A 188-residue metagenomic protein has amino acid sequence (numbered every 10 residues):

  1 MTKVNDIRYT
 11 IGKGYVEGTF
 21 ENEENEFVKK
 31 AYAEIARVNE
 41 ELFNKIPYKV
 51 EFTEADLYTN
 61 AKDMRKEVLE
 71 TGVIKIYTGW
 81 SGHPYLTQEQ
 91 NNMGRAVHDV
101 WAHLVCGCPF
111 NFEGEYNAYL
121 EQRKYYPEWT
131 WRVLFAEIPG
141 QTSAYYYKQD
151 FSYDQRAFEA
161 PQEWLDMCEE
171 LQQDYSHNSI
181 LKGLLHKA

Functional and structural regions predicted by a protein language model:
M1-D6, T10, E128, Q162 (+1 more regions): Proteins with a high burden of low-complexity, intrinsically disordered sequence enriched in S/T/G/P/A and R, requiring
M1-Y85: Glycine-rich short-loop/terminal segments
T53-Q172: Core of folded catalytic or high-affinity ligand/protein-binding domains in predominantly eukaryotic proteins
C168-G183: Low-complexity intrinsically disordered segments
